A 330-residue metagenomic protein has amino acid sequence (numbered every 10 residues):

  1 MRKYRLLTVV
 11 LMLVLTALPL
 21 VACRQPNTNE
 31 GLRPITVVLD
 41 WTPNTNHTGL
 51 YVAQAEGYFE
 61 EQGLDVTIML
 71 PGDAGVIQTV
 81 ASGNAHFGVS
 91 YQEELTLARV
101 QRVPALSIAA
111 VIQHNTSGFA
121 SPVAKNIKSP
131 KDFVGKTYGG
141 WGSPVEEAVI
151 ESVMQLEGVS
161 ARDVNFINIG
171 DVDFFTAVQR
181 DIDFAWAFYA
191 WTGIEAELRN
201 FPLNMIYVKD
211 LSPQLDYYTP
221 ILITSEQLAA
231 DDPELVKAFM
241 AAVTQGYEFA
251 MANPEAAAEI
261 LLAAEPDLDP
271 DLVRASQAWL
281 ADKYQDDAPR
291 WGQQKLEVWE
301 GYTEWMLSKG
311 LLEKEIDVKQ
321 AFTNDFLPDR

Functional and structural regions predicted by a protein language model:
M1-P34, D329-R330: Short, low-complexity disordered leader/linker segments with a strong preference for bacterial N-terminal type II
N29-G170, F175, Q179, D183-A187 (+2 more regions): Short, glycine-/small- and polar/acidic-enriched structural segments that line small-molecule recognition paths
H47, I77, Q92-L95, P130 (+9 more regions): Extracytoplasmic/secreted envelope proteins and their assembly/folding machinery, especially bacterial periplasmic
E93, D173-T176, R180-P266: Pocket-lining segment of extracytoplasmic ligand-binding domains
V111-S121, P202-L228, M240, W279-D282 (+1 more regions): Periplasmic-binding protein-like
A161-N165, E265-A278, E313-Q320: Short, surface-exposed acidic
A230-K309: Secondary-structure end/capping motifs
W299-R330: Conserved C-terminal helix/tail region of periplasmic/extracytoplasmic solute-binding proteins
